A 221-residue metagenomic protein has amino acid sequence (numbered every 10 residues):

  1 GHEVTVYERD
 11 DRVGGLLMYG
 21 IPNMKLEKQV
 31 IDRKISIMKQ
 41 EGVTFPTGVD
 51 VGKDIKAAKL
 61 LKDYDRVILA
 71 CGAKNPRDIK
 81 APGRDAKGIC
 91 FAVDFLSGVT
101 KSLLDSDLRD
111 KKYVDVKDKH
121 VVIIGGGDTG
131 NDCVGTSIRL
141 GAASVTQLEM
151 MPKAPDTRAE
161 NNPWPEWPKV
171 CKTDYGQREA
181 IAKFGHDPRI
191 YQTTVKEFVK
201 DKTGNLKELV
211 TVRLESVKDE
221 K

Functional and structural regions predicted by a protein language model:
G1-K221: Residues forming the flavin
